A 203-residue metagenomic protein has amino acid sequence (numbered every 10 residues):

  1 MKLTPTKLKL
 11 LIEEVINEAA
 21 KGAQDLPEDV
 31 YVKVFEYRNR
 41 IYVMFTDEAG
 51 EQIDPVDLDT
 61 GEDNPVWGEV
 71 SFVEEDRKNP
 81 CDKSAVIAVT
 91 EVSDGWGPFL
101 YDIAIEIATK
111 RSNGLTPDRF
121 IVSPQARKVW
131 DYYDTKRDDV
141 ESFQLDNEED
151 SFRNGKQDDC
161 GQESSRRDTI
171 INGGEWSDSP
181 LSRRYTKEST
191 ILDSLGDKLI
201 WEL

Functional and structural regions predicted by a protein language model:
M1-E18: Protein-protein interaction and targeting regions used for scaffolding, dimerization, and localization
L3-K7, F99, T186, T190: Alpha-helix boundary/N-cap detector
A19-R38, M44, P65-N79, T109-L203: Terminal substrate-recognition subdomain of acyl/acetyltransferases
R38-N39, G50: Catalytic cores of nuclease domains that cleave nucleic-acid phosphodiester backbones
T46-E91: Conserved donor-binding loop and adjoining core beta-sheet/short helix segment in diverse acyl/aminoacyl transferases
K83-I87, P98-I103, L115: Basic amphipathic recognition helices
A88, V92, W96, D118-V122: Conserved aromatic-histidine-acidic binding/catalytic patches
V92-T109: Conserved acetyl-CoA-binding loop-helix of GNAT-fold acetyltransferases
